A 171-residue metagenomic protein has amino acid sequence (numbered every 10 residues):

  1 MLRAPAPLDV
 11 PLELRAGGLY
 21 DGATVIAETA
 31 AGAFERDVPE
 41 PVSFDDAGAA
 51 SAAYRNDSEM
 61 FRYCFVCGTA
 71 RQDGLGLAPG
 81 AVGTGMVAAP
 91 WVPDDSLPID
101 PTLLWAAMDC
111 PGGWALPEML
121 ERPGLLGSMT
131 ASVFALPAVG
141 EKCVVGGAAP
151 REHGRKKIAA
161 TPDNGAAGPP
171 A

Functional and structural regions predicted by a protein language model:
M1, D100-G124: Active-site helix/loop of acyl-thioester processing domains in fatty-acid/polyketide metabolism, spanning hotdog-fold
M1-V25, T130-A171: Hydrophobic beta-sheet segments that form the core/acyl-binding groove of ACP/CoA-dependent acyl-chain-processing
R15-P98: Non-catalytic linker/capping segments at the edges of enzyme domains
C64-C67, C110, C143: Generic recognition of cysteine residues
P79, P98, E121, P137 (+1 more regions): Generic marker of residues within folded, mature protein domains
A89-W91, A106, A131: Preference for bulky hydrophobic residues occupying beta-strand positions in well-ordered beta-sheet regions
P93-D95, C110, A135: Non-catalytic surface loops within mature trypsin-like serine protease
